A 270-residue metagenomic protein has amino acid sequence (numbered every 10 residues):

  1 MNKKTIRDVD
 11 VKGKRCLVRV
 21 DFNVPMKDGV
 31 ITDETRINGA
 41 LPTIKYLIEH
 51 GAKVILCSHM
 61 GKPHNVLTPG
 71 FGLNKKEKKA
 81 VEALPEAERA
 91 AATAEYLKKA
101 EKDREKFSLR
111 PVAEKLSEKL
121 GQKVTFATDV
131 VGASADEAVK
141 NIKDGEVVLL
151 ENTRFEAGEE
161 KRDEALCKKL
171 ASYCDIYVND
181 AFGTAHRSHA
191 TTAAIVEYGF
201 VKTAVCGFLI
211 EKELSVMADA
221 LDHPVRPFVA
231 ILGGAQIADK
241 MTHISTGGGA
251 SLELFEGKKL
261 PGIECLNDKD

Functional and structural regions predicted by a protein language model:
M1-D270: Active-site loop-to-helix "anion-binding N-cap" substructures in soluble metabolic enzymes
